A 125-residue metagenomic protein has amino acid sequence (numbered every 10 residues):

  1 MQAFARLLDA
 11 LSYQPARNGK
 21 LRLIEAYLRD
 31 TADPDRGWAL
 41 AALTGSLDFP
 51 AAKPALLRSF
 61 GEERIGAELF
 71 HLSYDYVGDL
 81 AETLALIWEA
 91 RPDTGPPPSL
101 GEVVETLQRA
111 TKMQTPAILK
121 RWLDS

Functional and structural regions predicted by a protein language model:
M1-S125: N-terminal nucleic-acid-engaging modules of covalent nucleotidyltransferase systems
